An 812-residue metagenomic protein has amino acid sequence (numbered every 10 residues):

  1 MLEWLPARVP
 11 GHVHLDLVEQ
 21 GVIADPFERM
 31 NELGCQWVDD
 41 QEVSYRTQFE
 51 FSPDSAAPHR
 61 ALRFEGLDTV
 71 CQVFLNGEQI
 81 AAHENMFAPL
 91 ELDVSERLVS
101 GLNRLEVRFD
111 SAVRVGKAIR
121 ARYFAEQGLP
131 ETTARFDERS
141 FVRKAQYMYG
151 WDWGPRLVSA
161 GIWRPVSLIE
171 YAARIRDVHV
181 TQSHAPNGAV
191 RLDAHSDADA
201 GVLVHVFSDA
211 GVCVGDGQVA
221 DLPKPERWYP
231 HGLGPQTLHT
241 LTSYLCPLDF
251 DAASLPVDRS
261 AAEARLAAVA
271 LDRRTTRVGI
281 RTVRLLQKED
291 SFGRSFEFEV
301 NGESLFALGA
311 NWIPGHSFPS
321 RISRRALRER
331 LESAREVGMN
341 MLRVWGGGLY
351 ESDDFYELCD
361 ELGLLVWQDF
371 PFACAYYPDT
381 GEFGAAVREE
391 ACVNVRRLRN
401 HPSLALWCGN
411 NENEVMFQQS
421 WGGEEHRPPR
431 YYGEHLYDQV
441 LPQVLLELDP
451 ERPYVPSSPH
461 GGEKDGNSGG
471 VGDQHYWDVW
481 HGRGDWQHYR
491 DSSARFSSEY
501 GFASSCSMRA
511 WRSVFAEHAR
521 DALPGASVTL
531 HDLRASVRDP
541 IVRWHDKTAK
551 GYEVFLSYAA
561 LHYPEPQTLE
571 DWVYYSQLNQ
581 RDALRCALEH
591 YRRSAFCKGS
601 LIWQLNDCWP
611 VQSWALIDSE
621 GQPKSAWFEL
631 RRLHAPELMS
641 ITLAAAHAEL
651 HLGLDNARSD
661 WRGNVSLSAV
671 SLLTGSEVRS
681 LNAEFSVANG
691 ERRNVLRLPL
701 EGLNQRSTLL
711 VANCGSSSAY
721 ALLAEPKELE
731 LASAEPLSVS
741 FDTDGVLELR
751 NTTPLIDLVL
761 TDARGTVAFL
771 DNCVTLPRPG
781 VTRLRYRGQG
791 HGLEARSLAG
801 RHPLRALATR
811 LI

Functional and structural regions predicted by a protein language model:
M1-R63, F136-P165, I169-A172, A253-S260 (+6 more regions): Extended carbohydrate-recognition surfaces in non-catalytic/accessory domains of CAZymes and lectin-like proteins
R8, Y147, V158-G161, A173 (+5 more regions): Substrate-binding clefts and catalytic carboxylate motifs of secreted carbohydrate-active enzymes
H12, C35, D40-A172, D199 (+7 more regions): Accessory beta-strand-rich segments of carbohydrate-active enzymes
I23-F51, P58-R63, D68-L75, A81-E84 (+4 more regions): Active-site-adjacent substrate/metal-binding segments within catalytic domains of carbohydrate-active enzymes
R60, V73-L75, G188-D216, A648-S686 (+4 more regions): Beta-strand-rich binding/interaction modules
V219-E226, V670-Q705, T766-G790: Intrinsically disordered, low-complexity Pro/Gly/Ser/Thr-rich segments with frequent PxxP/GP/PP motifs and embedded
L248-A261, D272, P699-E735, Q789-I812: Terminal connector regions
R343-E361, V366-I541, N579, C597 (+1 more regions): Substrate-binding/catalytic cleft of secreted carbohydrate-active enzymes, primarily glycoside hydrolases
